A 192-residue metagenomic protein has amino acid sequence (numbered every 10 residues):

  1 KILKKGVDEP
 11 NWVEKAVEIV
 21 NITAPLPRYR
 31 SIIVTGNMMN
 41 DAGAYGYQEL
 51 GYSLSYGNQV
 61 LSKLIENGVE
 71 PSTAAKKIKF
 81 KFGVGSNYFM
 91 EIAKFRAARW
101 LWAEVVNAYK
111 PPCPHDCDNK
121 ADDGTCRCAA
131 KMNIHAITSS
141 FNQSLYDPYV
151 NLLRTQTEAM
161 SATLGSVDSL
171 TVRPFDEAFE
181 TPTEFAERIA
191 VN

Functional and structural regions predicted by a protein language model:
K1-G83, D116-D122, T163, S169-R173: Catalytic alpha/beta active-site cores
K4-K15, A42-Y56, N87-A97, S144-L152 (+2 more regions): Catalytic cores of large soluble enzymes that bind and process phosphate-bearing ligands
E18, A97, L101, N192: Short Gly/charged-rich anion-binding patches and loops
N37, S139, F175-E177: Short, ordered loop/turn segments at secondary-structure junctions
E49-N142, Y149-V150: Gly/Pro-rich turn-and-neighbor structural signature
G57-S62, Y146-V167, I189-V191: Glycine-rich and small/hydrophobic secondary-structure elements
T157, V167-N192: Active-site or pore-adjacent capping/gating segments
